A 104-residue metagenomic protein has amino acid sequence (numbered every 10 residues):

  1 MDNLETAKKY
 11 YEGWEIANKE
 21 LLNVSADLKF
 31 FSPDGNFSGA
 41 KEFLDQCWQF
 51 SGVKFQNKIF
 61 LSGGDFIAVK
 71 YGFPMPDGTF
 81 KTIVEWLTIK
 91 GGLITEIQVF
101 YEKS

Functional and structural regions predicted by a protein language model:
M1-S104: C-terminal and inter-domain tail/linker signature
